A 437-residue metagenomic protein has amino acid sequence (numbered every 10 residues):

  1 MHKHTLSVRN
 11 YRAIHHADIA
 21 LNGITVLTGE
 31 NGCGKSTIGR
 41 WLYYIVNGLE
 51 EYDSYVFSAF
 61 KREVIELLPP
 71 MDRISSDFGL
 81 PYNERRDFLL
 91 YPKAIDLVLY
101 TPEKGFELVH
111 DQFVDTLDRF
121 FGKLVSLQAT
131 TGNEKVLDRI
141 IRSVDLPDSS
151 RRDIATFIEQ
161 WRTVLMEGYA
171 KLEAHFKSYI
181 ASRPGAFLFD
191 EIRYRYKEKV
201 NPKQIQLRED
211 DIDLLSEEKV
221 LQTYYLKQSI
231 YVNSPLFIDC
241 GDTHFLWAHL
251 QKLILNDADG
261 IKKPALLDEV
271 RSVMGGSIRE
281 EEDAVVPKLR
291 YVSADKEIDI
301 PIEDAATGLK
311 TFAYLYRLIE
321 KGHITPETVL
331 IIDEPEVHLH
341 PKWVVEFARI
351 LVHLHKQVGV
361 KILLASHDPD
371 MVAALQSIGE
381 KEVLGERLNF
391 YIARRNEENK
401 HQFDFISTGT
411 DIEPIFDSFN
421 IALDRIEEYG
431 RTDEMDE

Functional and structural regions predicted by a protein language model:
M1-E51, V292-R425: Switch/communication elements of ASCE P-loop NTPase nucleotide-binding domains
S7, G48-E327, N396-E437: Phosphate-coordinating catalytic segments in nucleotide- and nucleic-acid-processing enzymes
